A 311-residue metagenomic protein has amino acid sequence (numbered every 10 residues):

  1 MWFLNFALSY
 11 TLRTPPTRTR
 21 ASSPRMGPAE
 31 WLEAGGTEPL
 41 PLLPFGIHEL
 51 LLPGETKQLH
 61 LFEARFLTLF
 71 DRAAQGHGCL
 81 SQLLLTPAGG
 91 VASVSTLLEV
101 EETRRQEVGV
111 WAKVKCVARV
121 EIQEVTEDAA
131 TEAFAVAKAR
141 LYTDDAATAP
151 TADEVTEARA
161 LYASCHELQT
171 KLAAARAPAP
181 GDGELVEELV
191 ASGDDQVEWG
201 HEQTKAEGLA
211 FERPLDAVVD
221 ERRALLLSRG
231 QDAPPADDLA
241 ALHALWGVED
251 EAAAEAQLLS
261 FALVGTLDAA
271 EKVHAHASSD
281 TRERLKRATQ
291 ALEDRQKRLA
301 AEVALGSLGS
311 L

Functional and structural regions predicted by a protein language model:
M1-T19: N-terminal chloroplast transit peptides
A7, R20-A21, W111, L308: Intrinsically disordered, low-complexity segments
T11, P24-R25: Serine/proline-rich low-complexity intrinsically disordered segments, especially terminal tails, linkers
A21-S22, L263: Short, intrinsically disordered, charge-balanced linker/junction segments flanking boundaries in proteins
G27-L311: N-terminal low-complexity, acidic/polar interaction/targeting segments
